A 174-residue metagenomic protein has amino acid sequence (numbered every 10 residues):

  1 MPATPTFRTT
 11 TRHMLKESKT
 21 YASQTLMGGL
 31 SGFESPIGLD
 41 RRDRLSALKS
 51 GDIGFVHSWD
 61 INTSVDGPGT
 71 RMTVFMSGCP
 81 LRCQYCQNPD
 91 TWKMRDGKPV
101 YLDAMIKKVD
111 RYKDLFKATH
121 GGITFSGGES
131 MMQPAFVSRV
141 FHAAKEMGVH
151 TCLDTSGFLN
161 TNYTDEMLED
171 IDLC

Functional and structural regions predicted by a protein language model:
M1-F75, Q84, N88-D96, R111-T119: N-terminal [4Fe-4S]-dependent radical SAM core
K16-E17, L39, S46, G54 (+2 more regions): Conserved Radical SAM active-site core
F75-S77, S126: Short beta-strand segments
L81: Glycine-centered loop/turn positions within well-structured domains that cap or flank conserved ligand/cofactor-binding
D170-C174: Non-cysteine beta-strand/loop elements that form the S-adenosyl-L-methionine
